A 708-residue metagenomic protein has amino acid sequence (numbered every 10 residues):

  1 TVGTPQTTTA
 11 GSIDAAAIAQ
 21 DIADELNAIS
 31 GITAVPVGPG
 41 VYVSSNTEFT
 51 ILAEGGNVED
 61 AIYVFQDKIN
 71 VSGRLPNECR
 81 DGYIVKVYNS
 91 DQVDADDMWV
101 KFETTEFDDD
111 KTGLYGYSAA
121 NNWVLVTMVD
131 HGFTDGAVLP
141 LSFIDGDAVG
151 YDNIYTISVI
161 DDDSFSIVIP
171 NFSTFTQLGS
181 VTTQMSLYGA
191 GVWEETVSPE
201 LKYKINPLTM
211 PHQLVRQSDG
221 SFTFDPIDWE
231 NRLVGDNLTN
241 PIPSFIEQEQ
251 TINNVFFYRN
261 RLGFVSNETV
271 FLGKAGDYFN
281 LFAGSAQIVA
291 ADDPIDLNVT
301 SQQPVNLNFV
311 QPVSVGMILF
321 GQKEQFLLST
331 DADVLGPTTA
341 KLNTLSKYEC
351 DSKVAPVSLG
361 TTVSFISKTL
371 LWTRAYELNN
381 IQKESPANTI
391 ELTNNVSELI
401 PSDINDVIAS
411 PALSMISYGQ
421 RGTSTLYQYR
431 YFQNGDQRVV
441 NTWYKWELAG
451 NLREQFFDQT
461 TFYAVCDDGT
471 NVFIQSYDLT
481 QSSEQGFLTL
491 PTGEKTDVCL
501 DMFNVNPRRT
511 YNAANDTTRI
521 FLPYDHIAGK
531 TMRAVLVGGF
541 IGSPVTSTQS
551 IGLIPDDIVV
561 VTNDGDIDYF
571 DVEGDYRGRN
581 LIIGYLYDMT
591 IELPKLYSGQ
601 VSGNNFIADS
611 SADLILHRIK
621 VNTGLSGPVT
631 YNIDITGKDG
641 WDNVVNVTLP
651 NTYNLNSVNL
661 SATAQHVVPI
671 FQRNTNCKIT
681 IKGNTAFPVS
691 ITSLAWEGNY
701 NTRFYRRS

Functional and structural regions predicted by a protein language model:
T1, A16-V37, V71-S90, M98-V100 (+4 more regions): Ser/Thr/Gly-rich low-complexity blocks that favor extended beta-strand/coil architectures
T4-D109, Q184-I246: Long, charge-dense tracts
S45-N70, R74-L75, F107-L208, D566-D588: Small/polar beta-strand repeat architecture
F65, S72, Q92-K101, E106-F107 (+11 more regions): Tryptophan-centered short beta-strand motifs
D161-S164, D331-A332, G624-G627: Short, conserved beta-turn/loop elements at beta-strand boundaries and strand-helix junctions
D163-F172, F271-A275, S367, N471-Y477: Short, surface-exposed terminal/edge motifs of secreted or surface/virion proteins that either
D228-N260, V265-L413, G419-F457: Beta-propeller and closely related beta-pinwheel folds
L371-S708: Beta-sheet repeat architectures centered on beta-propellers
